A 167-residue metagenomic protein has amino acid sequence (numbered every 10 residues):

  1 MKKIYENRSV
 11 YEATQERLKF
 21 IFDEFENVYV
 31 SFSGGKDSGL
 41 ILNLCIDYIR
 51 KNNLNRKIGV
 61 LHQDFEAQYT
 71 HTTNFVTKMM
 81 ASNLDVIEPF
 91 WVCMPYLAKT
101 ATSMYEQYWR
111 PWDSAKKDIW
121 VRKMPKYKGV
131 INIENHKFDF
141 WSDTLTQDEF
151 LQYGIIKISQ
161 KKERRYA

Functional and structural regions predicted by a protein language model:
M1-A167: ATP-dependent adenylation/nucleotidyltransferase module used to activate substrates
